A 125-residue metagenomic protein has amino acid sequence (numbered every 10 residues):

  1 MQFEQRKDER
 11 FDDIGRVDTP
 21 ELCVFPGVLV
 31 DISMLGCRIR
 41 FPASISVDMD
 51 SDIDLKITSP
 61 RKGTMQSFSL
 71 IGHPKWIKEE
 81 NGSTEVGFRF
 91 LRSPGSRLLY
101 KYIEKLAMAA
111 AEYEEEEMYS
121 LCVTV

Functional and structural regions predicted by a protein language model:
M1-M34, E104-V125: N-terminal helix initiation/capping motif
R10-D18, S46-S59: Short coil-to-beta transition motif at edge beta-strands of beta-rich domains
F11-D13, F68-L70, T84: Hydrophobic core residues within well-ordered beta-strands of beta-rich domains
P20-V24, G63-I71: Short coil-to-beta-strand transition motifs
D31, P74-K78: A residue-level detector for short acidic-glycine micro-motifs
R38-F41, K78-L91: Short, solvent-exposed secondary-structure boundary/capping segments
D48-M49, G95-L106: A short macromolecule-binding patch
I53-L55, L70-G72, V86: Hydrophobic residues positioned within well-ordered beta-strands of beta-sheet architectures
